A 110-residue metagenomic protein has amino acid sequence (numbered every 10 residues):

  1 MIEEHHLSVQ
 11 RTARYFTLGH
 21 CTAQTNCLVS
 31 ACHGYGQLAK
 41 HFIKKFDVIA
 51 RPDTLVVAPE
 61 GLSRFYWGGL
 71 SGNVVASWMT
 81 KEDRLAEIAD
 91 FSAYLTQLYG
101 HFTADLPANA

Functional and structural regions predicted by a protein language model:
M1-H6: An N-terminal hydrophobic leader/cap segment in hydrolases
L7-N109: Serine-hydrolase catalytic machinery in alpha/beta-hydrolase-like enzymes
